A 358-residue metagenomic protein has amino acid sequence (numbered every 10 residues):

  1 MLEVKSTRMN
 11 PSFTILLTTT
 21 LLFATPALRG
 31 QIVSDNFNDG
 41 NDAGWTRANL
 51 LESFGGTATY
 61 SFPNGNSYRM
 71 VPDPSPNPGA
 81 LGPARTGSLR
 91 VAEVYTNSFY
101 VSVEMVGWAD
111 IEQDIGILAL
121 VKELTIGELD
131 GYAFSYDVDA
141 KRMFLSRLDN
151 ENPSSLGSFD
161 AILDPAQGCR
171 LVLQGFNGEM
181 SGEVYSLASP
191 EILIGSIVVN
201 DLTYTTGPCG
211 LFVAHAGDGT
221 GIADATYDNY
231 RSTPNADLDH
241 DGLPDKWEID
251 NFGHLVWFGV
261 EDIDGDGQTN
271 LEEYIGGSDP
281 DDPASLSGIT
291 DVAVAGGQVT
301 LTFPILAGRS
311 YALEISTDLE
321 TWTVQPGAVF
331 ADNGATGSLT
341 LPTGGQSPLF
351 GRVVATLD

Functional and structural regions predicted by a protein language model:
G30-E52, H240-D241, D245: Extracellular carbohydrate-recognition regions
N41-G79, D262: Extracellular glycan-recognition surfaces and repeat-rich motifs
P72-F144: Secretory/extracellular carbohydrate-interaction modules and structurally similar beta-sandwich "look-alikes"
R147-R170: Short, aromatic/His-centered strand-loop micro-motif at the edge of beta-sheets
Q167-S181: Localized edge beta-strand/strand-to-loop motifs within extracellular or lumenal beta-rich domains
E183-L187, S316: Conserved Ser/Thr-centered positions that define the repeating blades of beta-propeller domains
L193-A225: Flexible glycan-contacting loops in extracellular carbohydrate-active proteins
P234-D358: Short, composition-biased motifs enriched in small/polar/acidic residues
